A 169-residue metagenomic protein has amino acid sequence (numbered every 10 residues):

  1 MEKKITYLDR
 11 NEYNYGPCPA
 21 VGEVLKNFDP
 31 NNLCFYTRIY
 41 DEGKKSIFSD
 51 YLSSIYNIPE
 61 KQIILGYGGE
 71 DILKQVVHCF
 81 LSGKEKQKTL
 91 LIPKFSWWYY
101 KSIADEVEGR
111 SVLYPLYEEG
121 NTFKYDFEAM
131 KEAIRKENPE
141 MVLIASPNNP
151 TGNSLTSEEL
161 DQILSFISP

Functional and structural regions predicted by a protein language model:
M1-Q75: N-terminal small-domain helix-loop-helix segment of the aminotransferase-like
T6, K88, E140: Conserved acidic residues
I58, F80-K86, R135-N138, S168: Glycine-rich phosphate-binding loop signature in dinucleotide/nucleotide-binding domains
P59, V107-G109: Short, structured coil segments at secondary-structure junctions
C79-A104: Conserved PLP-anchoring active-site segment centered on the Schiff-base-forming lysine
K88, G109, I167-P169: A short helix->loop->beta-strand "cap" motif at the edges of active sites that frequently abuts
K94, L113-E118: Short beta->alpha connector loops at strand-helix junctions that form conserved, small/polar/Pro-enriched
N121-P169: Active-site phosphate-binding strand-loop segment of PLP-dependent enzymes
